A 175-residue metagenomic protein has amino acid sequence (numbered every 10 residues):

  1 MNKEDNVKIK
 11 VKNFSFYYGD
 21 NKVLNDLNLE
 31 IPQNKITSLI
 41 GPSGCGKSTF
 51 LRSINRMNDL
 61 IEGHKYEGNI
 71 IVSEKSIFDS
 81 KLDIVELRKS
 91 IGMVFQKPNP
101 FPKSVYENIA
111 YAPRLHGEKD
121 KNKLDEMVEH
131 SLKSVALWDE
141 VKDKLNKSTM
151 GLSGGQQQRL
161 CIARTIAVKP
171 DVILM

Functional and structural regions predicted by a protein language model:
N55, Y106-L115, D125, N146: Short helical segment in ABC ATPase nucleotide-binding domains corresponding to the A-loop/adjacent helical element
N69-E86, N146: ABC ATPase NBD Q-loop/coupling interface
V72-S76, K121-D143: Conserved ABC ATPase "signature" region
K147-L152, Q156: Conserved ABC ATPase signature
I162: Hydrophobic anchor residue at the start of the ABC signature
K169: Conserved catalytic motifs of ABC-family nucleotide-binding domains
I173-M175: Catalytic Walker B motif of ABC-type/P-loop ATPase nucleotide-binding domains
